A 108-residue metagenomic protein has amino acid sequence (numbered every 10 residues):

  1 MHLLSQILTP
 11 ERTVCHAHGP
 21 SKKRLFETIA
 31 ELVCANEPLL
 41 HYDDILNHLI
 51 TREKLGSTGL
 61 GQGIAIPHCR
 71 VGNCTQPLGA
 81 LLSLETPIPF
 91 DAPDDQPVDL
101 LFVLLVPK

Functional and structural regions predicted by a protein language model:
M1-K108: Cytosolic covalent-transfer regions centered on His/Cys nucleophiles that carry phosphoryl or persulfide groups
